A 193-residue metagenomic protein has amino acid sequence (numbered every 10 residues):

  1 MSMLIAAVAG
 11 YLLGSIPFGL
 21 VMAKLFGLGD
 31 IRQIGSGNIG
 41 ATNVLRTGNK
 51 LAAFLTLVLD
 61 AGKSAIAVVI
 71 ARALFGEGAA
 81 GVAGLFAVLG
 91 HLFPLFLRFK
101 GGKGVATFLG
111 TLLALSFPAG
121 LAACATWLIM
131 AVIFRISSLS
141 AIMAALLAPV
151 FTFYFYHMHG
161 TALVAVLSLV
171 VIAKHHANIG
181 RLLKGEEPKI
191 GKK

Functional and structural regions predicted by a protein language model:
M1-L25: N-terminal signal-anchor transmembrane alpha helix
S2, A6, L51-L95, P118 (+2 more regions): Nucleotide and nucleotide-moiety/phosphate-recognizing core
G19, V68-V69, F96, V132 (+3 more regions): Membrane-embedded alpha-helical segments of multi-pass transporters/permeases
G19-M22, G90-K100, W127-F134, H176-G180: C-terminal ends of transmembrane helices
L20-A52, A177-K193: Cytosolic, membrane-interface loops and tails of multi-pass inner-membrane proteins
G29-N38, L97-L109, I136-A144: Short, non-helical or kinked segments that cap or interrupt transmembrane helices
L45-G48, A71-F75, F86, G90 (+2 more regions): Interfacial segments of multi-pass membrane proteins
L121, S137-A144, F155-L167: Loop-to-transmembrane alpha-helix initiation sites
